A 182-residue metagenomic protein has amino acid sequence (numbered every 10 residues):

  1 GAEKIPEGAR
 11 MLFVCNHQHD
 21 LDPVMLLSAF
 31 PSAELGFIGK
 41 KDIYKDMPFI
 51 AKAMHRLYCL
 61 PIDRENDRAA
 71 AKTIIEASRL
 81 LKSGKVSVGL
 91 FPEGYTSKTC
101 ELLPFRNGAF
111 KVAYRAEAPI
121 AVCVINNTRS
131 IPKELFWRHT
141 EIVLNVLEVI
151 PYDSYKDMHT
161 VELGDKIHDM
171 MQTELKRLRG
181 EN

Functional and structural regions predicted by a protein language model:
G1, C15-H17, G39-K40, F91 (+1 more regions): A secondary-structure boundary/capping signal
A2, D42, N66, E93 (+1 more regions): Proline- and acidic/polar-enriched loop/turn elements at helix boundaries
A2, K40, I62-R64, L147-V149 (+1 more regions): Conserved beta-strand termini and adjacent loop/short-helix elements that scaffold enzyme active sites in alpha/beta
A2-E7, W137: A short beta-turn/loop motif at secondary-structure boundaries
P6, M54-H55, K82, Y114: Alpha-helix boundary recognition
E7-D67: Catalytic core of membrane glycerolipid acyltransferases/transacylases, capturing the structured, soluble-facing
A71-N182: Non-catalytic C-terminal accessory region of glycerolipid acyltransferases and related lyso-lipid remodeling enzymes
